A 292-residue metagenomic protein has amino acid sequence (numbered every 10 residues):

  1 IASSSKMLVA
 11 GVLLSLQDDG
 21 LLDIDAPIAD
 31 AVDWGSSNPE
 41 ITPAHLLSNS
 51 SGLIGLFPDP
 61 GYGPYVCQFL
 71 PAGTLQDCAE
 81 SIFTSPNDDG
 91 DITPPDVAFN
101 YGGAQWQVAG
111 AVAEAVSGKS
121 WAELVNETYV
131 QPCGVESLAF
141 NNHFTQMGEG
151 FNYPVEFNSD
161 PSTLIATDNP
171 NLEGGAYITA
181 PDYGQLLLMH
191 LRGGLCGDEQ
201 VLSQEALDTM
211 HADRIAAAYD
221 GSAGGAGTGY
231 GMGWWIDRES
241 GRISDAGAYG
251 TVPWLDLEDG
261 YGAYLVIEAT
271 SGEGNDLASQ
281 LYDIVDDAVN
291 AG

Functional and structural regions predicted by a protein language model:
I1-D25, W106-E114, Y183, G260: Active-site SXXK
A2, L8, H45-S48, N100 (+4 more regions): Structural recognition of the beta-strand scaffold that forms the well-ordered cores of secreted hydrolase catalytic
L13, L186-L187, V285: Hydrophobic "lid"/C-terminal helical patch of Rossmann-like NAD(P)-dependent dehydrogenase/epimerase domains
D23-N38: Short, glycine/proline-biased beta-turn/loop segments that scaffold the active-site neighborhood
P39-D245: Short, surface-exposed loop or secondary-structure junction motifs that flank catalytic or metal-binding residues
G175, Y249-D259: Short, surface-exposed beta-strand/loop micro-motifs that present aromatic residues
I215, Y219, G272-G292: Short, gly/Ser/Thr-rich active-site loops of penicillin-recognizing serine hydrolases
